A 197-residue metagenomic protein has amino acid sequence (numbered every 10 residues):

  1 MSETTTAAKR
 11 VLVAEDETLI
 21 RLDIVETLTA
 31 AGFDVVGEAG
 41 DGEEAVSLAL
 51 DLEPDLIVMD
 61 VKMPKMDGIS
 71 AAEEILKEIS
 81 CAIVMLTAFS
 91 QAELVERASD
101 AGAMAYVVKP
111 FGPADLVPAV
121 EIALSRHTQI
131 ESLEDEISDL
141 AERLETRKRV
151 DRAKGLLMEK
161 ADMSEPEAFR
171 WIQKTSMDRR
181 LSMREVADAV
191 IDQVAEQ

Functional and structural regions predicted by a protein language model:
E17-G37: Two-component/phosphorelay signaling modules centered on CheY-like receiver
D41-E44, K65-S70: Acidic catalytic/metal-coordinating carboxylates
S47, I69-S80: Short amphipathic alpha-helix used as the core "switch/output" element in two-component signaling
L52-V58: Active-site beta3 strand of CheY-like receiver
D60, T87: Active-site residues of response regulator receiver
E93, F111-V120: C-terminal output helix
R126-Q129, D135-Q197: C-terminal output/effector regions of signal-responsive regulators
